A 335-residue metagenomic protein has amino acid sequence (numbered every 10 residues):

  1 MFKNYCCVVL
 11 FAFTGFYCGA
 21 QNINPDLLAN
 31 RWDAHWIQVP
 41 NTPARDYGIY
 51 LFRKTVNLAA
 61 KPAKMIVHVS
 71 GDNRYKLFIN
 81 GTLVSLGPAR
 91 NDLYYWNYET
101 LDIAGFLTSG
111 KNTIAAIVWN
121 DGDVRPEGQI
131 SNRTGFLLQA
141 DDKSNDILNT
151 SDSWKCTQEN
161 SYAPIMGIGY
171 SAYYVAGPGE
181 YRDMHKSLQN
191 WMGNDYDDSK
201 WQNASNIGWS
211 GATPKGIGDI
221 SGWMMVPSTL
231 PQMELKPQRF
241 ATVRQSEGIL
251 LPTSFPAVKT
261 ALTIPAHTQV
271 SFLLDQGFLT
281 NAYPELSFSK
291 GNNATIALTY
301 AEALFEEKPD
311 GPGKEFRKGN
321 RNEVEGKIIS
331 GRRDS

Functional and structural regions predicted by a protein language model:
M1-P25: Bacterial Sec-dependent N-terminal signal peptides
N22-S335: Extracellular/oxidizing-compartment recognition motifs
